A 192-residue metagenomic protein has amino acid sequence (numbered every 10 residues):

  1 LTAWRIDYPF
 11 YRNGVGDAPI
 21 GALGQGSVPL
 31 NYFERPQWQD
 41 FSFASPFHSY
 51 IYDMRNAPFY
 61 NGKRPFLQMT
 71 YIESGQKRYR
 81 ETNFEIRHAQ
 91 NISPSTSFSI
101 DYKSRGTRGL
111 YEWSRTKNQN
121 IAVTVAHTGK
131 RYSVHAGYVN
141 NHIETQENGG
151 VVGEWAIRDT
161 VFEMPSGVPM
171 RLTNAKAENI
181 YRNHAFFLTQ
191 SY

Functional and structural regions predicted by a protein language model:
L1-R64: Acidic, small-polar-rich N-terminal luminal/periplasmic segments of exported/outer-membrane proteins
G16-A18, L110-N118, T124-F186: Outer-membrane beta-barrel translocator/channel fold
D40-S49, D53-H88, G109-L110: Short strand-turn segments of transmembrane beta-barrel domains in outer membranes, especially the first one or two
Y50-Y52, Q68-T70, R105-T107, S166-K176: Extracytoplasmic loops and strand-loop junctions of Gram-negative outer membrane beta-barrel proteins
G62, S93, T128-Y132: Outer-membrane beta-barrel channels and translocator barrels
L67, F98, Y132-A136: Transmembrane beta-strands of outer-membrane beta-barrel proteins
M69-E73, Y102-S104, A136-N140: Transmembrane beta-barrel strands of outer-membrane/channel proteins
I86-Q90, V123-H127, L188-Y192: Residues on the lipid-exposed face of transmembrane beta-strands in outer-membrane beta-barrel proteins
